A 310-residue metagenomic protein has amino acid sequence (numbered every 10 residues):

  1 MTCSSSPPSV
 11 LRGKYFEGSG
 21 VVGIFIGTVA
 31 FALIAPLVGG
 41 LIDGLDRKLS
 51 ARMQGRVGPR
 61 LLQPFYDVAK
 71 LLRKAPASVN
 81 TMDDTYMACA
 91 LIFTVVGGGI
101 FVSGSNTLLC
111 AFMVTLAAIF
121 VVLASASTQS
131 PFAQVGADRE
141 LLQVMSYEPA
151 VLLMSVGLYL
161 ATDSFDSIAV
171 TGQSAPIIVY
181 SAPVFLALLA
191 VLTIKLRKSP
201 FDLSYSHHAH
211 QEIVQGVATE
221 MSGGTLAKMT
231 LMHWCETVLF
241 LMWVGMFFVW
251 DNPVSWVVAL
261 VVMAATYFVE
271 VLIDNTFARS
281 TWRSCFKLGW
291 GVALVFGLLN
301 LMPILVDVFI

Functional and structural regions predicted by a protein language model:
S6-R12: Short, low-complexity, charge-dense intrinsically disordered segments
F16-I310: Alpha-helical transmembrane segments of multi-pass membrane proteins predominantly involved in bioenergetics
